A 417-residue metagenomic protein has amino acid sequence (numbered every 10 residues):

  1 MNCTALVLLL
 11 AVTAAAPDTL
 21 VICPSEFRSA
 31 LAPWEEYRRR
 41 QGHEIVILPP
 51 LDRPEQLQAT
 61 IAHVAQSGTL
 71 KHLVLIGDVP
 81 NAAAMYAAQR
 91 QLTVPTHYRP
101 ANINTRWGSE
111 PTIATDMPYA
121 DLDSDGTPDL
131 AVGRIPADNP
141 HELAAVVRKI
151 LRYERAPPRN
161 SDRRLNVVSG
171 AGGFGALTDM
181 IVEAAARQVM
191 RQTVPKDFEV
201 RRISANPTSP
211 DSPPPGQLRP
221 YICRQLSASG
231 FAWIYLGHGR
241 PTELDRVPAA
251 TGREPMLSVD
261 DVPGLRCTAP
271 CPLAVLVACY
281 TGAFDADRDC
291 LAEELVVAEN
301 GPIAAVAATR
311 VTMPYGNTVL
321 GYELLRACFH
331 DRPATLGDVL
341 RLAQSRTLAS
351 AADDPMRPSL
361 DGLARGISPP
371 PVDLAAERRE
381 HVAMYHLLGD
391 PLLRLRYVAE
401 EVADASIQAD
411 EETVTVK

Functional and structural regions predicted by a protein language model:
N2-T13: Sec-dependent N-terminal signal peptides
A15-K417: Cysteine-dependent hydrolase recognition
